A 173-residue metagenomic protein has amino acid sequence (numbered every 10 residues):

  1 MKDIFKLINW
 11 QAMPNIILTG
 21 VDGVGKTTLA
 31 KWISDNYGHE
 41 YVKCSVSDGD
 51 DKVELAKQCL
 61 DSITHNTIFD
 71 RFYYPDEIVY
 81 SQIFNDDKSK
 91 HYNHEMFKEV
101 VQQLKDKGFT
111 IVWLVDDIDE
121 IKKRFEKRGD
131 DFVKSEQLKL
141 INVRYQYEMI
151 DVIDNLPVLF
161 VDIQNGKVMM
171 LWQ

Functional and structural regions predicted by a protein language model:
M1-Q11, E126-F132, L138-Q173: NTP-dependent small-molecule kinase module
N9-A12, C59-N66, L104-D106, I153-D154: Flexible, charged surface loops at secondary-structure boundaries
N15: Walker A (P-loop) ATP-phosphate-binding motif of ABC ATPase nucleotide-binding domains
L18: Hydrophobic anchor at the beta1->P-loop junction of P-loop NTPases
V21-V24, T28-I83: Conserved substrate/cofactor phosphate-moiety recognition/catalytic segment in nucleotide-dependent phosphotransferases
D22-V24, Y73-P75, D117-D119, N165-V168: Short, solvent-exposed loop/turn segments at secondary-structure junctions
H39-K43, I68, I111-W113, N155-F160: Conserved beta-strand scaffold positions in the cores of enzyme catalytic domains, especially in NTP/NDP-utilizing
I83-M149: A glycine- and Lys/Arg-enriched "phosphate-lid" helix/loop adjacent to the NTP-binding pocket of small-molecule kinases
